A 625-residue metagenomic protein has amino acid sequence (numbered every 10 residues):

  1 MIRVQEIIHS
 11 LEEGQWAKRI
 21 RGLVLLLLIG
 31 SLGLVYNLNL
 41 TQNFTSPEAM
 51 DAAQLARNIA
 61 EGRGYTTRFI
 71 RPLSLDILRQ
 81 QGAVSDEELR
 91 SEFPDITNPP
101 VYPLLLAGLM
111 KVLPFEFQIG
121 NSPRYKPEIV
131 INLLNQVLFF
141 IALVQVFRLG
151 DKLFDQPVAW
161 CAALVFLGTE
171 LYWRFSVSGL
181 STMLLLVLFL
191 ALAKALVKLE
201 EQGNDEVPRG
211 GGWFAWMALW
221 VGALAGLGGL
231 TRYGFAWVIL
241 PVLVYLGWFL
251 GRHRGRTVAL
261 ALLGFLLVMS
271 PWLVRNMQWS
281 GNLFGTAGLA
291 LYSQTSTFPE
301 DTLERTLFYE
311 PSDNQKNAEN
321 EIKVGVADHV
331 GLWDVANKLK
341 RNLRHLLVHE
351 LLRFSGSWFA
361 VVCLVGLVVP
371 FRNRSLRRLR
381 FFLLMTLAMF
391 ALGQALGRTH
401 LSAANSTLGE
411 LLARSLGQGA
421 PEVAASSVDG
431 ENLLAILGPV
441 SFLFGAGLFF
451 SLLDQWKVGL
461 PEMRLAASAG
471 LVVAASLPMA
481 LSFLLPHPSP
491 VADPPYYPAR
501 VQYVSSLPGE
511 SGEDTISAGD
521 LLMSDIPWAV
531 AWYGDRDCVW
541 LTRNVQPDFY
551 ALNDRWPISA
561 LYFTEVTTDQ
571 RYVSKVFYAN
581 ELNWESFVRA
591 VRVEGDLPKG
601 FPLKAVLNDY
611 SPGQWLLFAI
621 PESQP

Functional and structural regions predicted by a protein language model:
M1-V35, A215, R256-L260, G264 (+3 more regions): Start-transfer (signal-anchor) and selected internal transmembrane alpha helices of multi-pass inner/ER membrane
V4-I7, K198-Q202, E206, V238-L266 (+2 more regions): Perimembrane helix-loop-helix junctions
K18-L26, F214-A215, L219, A223 (+4 more regions): Signature aromatic-anchored transmembrane alpha helix within multi-pass, membrane-resident enzymes that catalyze glycan
N39-F44, A469-A529, T542, N553 (+1 more regions): Membrane-embedded, lumen/periplasm-facing catalytic core of multi-pass transferases that use lipid-linked donors
F117-E128, I141-G168, M183-V187, R209-G212 (+2 more regions): Transmembrane-helix signature of polytopic, membrane-embedded enzymes that assemble or transfer cell-envelope glycans
I131-I141, P157-G203, A215-W216, L227-V238 (+1 more regions): Multi-pass, polyprenyl lipid-linked donor-dependent membrane glycosyltransferases
S176, T182-L185, G228-Y233, W237-L240 (+3 more regions): Hydrophobic/aromatic-rich transmembrane helices and adjacent perimembrane loops
L246, R341-F390, L448: Hydrophobic, aromatic-rich transmembrane alpha-helices and their immediate juxtamembrane boundary segments
